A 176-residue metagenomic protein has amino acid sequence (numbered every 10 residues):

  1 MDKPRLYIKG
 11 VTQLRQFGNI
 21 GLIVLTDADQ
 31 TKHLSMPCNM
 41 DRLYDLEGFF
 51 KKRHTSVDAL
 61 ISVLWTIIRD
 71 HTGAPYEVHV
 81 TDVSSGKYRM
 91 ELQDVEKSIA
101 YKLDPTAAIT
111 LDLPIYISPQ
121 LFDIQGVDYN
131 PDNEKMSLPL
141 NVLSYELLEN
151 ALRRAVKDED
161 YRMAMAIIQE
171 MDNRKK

Functional and structural regions predicted by a protein language model:
D2-D132, M136-S144, R153, Q169-D172: Divalent-cation
E159-D160: Short helix-adjacent coil turns
